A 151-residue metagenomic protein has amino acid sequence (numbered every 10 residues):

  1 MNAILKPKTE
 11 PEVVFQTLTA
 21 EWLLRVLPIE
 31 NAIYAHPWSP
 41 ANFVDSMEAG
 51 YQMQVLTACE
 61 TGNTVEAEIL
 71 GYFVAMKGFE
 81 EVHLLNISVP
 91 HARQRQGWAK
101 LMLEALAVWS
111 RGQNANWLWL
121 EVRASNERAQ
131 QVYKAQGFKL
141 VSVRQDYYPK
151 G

Functional and structural regions predicted by a protein language model:
N2-E10, V14-Q94, M102-W109, Q113 (+1 more regions): Acetyl-CoA-dependent GNAT
L84, L118-V122: Conserved hydrophobic beta-strand within the GNAT/NAT acetyltransferase core sheet that lines the active-site cleft
S88, A115, Y133-Q136: Long, compositionally biased, intrinsically disordered segments
P90, E121-S125: Residue-level recognition of the GNAT/N-acetyltransferase active site
L103, S125-A129, D146-G151: Short glycine/proline-centered loop/turn elements that form peptide/ligand docking sites
L106-S110, L118, A129: Short hydrophobic clusters on alpha-helical segments that form packing/core surfaces in small helical domains
E121, K134, K139-G151: Conserved catalytic-core motifs of GNAT/GCN5-like acyltransferases
